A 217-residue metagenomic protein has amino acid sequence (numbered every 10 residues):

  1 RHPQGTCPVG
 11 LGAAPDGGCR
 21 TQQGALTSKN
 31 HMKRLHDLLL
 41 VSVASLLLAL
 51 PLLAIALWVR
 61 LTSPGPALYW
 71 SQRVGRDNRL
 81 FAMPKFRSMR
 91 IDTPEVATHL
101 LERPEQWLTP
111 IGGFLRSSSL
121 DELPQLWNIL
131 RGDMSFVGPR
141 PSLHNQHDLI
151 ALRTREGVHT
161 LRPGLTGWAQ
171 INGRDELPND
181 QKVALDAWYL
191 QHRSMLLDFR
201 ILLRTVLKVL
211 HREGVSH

Functional and structural regions predicted by a protein language model:
H2-Q4, Q22-Q23: Low-complexity, intrinsically disordered or signal/transmembrane-proximal segments
T27-I91, N128, M195, R200-H217: A hydrophobic, helix-centered structural microdomain
Y69-W107, L165-A184: Short, glycine-rich, amphipathic interfacial segments at transmembrane boundaries or analogous
I111-S118, A187-Q191: Short, well-ordered beta-strand elements within core beta-sheets of diverse protein domains
P124-H217: Hydrophobic structural segments characteristic of membrane proteins
